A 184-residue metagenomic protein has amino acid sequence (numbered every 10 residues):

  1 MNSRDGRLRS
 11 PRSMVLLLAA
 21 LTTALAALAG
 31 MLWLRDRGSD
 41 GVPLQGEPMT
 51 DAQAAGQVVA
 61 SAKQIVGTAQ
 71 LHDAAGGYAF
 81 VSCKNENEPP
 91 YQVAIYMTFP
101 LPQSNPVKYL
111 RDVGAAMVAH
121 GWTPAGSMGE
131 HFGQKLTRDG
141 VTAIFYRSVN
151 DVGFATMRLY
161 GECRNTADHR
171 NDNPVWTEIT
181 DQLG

Functional and structural regions predicted by a protein language model:
M1-Q64, P102-S104, V118, P124-G184: An acidic-aromatic pocket/loop used at catalytic or ligand-binding sites
T22, L71, N85-P89, D112 (+2 more regions): Short, flexible coil/linker segments at or flanking structured domains
S39-M49, F80-A115: Terminal, regulation- and interaction-focused segments at domain boundaries
V66-A79, A119-S127: Short secondary-structure junctions
G76-E86, I144-S148: Short amphipathic beta-strand and strand-loop transition segments with alternating hydrophobic
